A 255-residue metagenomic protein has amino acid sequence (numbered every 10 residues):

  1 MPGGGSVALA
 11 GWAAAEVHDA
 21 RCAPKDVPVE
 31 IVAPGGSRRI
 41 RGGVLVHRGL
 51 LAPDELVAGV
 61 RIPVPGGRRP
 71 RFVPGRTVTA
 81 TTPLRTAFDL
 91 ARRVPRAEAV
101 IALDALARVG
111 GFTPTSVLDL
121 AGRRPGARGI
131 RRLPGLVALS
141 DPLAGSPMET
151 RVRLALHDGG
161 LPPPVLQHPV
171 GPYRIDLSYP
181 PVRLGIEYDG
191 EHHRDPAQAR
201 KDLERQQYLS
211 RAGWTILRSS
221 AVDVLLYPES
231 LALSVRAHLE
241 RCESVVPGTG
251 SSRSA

Functional and structural regions predicted by a protein language model:
M1-G129, V165, E240, P247-A255: Short gly/ser-rich loop at a beta-strand->alpha-helix junction or flexible surface loop bordering the NTP-binding
A107-A255: Surface segments flanking catalytic/ligand-binding clefts of nucleic-acid enzymes
